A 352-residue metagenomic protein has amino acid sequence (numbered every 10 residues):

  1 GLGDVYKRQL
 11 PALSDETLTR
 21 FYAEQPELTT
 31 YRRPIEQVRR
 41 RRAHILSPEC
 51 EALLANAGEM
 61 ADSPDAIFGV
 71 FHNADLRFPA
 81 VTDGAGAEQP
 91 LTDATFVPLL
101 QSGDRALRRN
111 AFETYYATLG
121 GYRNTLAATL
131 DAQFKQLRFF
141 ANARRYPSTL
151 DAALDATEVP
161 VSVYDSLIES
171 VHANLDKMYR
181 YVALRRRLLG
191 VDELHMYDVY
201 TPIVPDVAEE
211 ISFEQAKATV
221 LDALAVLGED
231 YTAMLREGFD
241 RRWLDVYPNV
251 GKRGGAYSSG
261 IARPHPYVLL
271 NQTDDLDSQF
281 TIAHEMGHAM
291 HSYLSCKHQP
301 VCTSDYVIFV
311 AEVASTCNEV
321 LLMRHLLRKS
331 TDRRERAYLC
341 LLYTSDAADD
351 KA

Functional and structural regions predicted by a protein language model:
G1-D206, K217: A well-structured
L2-Q9, Y343-A348, A352: Conserved small/polar residues in nucleotide/adenosyl-binding loops
V207-A262, D275-L276: Auxiliary, metal-adjacent structural segments of Zn-dependent hydrolase domains
L269-I282: Short pre-active-site segment immediately N-terminal to the catalytic Zn-binding motif
T281, E285, A289: Catalytic glutamate of the conserved HExxH
S292-V313: Post-HEXXH active-site segment of zinc metalloproteases
Y306-R333: Post-HExxH zinc-binding segment in Zn-dependent metallohydrolases
L327-S345: Long, amphipathic alpha-helical stalk/connector segments used for oligomerization, subunit docking, or mechanical
